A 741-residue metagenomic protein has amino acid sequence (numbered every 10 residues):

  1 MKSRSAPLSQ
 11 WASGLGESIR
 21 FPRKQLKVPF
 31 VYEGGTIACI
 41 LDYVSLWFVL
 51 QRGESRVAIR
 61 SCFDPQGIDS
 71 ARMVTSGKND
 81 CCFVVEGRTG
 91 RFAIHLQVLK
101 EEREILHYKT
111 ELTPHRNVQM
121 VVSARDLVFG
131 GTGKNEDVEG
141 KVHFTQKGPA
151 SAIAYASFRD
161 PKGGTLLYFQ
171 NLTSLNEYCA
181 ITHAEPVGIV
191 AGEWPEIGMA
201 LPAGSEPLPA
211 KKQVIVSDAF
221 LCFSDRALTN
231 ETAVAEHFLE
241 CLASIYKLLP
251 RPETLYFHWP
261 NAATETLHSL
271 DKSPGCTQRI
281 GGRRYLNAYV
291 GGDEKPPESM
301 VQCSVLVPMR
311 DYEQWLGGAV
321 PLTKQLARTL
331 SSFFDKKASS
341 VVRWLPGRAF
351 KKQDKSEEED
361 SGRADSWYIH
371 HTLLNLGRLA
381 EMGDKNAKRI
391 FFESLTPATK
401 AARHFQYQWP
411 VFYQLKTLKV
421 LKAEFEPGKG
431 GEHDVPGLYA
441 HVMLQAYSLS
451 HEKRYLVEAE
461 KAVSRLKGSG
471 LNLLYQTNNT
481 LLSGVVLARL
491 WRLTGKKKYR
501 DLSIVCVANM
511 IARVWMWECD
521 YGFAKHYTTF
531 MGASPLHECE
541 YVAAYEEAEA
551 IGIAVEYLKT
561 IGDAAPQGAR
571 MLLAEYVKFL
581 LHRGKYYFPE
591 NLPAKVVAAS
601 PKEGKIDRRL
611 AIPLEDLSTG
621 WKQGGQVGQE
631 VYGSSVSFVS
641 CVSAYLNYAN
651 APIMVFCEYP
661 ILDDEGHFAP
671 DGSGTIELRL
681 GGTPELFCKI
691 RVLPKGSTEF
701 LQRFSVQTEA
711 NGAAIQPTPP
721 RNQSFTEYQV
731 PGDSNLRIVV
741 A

Functional and structural regions predicted by a protein language model:
K2-E393, G672-L678, G682-A741: Carbohydrate-recognition beta-sandwich/jelly-roll modules in extracellular/periplasmic carbohydrate-active proteins
H258-L474, N478-T683: Catalytic domains of carbohydrate-active enzymes that cleave complex glycans
